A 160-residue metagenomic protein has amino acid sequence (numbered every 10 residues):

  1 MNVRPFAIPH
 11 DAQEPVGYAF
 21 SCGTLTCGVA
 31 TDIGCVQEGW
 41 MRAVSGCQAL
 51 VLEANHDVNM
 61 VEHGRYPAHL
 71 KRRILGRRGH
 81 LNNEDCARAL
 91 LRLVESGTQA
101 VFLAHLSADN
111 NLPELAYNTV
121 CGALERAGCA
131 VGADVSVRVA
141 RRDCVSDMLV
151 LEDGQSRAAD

Functional and structural regions predicted by a protein language model:
M1-A49, D143-C144, M148-D160: Core dinuclear metal-dependent hydrolase active-site scaffold
E38-R138: Cap/insert and terminal regions of metallo-dependent hydrolase folds
